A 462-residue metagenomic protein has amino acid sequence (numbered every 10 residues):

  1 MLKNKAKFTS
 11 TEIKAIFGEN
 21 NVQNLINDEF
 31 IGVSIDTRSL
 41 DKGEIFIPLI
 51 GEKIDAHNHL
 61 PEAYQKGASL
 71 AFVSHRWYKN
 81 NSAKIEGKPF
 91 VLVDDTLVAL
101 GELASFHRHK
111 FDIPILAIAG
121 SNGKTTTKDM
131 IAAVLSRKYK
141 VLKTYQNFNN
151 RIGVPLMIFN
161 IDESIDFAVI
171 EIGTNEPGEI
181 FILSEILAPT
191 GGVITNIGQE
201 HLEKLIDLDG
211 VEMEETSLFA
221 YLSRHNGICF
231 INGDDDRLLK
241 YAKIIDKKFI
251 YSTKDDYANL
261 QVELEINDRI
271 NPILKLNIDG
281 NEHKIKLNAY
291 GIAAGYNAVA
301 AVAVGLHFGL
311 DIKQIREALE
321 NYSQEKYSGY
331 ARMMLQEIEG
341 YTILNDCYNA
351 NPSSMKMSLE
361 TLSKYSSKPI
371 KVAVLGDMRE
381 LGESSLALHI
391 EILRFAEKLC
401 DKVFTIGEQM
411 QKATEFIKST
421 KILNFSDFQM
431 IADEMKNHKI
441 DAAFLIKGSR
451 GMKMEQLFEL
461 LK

Functional and structural regions predicted by a protein language model:
M1-E102, S363-S366, R394-K398, K402-Q411 (+1 more regions): N-terminal leader/targeting and accessory segments in enzymes
A6, T11-F17, L97-G233, R237-D246 (+3 more regions): Phosphate-binding loop of NTP-binding sites
F17, W77-E86, V193-T342, S367-P369 (+2 more regions): Acidic, Mg2+-coordinating active-site environments of NTP-dependent enzymes
E19, I113-A119, V193-G198, N232 (+5 more regions): Short beta-strands and strand-loop turn motifs
V22, F90-L92, I115, V141-K143 (+3 more regions): Conserved beta-strand scaffold positions in the cores of enzyme catalytic domains, especially in NTP/NDP-utilizing
F30, G43, A68, G87-K88 (+7 more regions): Short, well-ordered alpha-helix to beta-strand connector turns
G51-I54, S328-G329, C347-K421: Active-site beta-alpha connecting loops in nucleotide-dependent enzymes
I118, Y330-M333, G451, E455-Q456: ATP-dependent carboxylate/acyl-activation modules
